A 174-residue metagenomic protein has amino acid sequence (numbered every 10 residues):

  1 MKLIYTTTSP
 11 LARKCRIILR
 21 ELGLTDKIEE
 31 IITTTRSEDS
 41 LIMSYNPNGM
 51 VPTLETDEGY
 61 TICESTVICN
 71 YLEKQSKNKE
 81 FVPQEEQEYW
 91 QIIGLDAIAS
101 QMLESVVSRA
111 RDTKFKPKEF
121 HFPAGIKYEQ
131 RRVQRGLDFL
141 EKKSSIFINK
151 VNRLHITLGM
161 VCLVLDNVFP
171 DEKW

Functional and structural regions predicted by a protein language model:
M1-P123: GST-like domain detector, emphasizing the conserved glutathione-binding G-site in the N-terminal thioredoxin-like
A99, L103-W174: GST-like fold's C-terminal all-alpha helical module
